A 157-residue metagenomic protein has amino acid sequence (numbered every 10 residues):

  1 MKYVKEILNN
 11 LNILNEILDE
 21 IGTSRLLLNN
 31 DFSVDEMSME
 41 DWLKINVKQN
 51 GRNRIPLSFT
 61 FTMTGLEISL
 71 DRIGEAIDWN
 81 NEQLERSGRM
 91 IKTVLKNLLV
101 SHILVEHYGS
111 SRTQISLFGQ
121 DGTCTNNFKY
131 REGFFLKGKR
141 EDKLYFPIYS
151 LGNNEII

Functional and structural regions predicted by a protein language model:
M1, L43-V47, I91: Generic cytosolic/nucleocytoplasmic N-terminal low-complexity/intrinsically disordered segments
M1-S33, L151-I157: Short, extreme N-terminal segment that most often corresponds to the first beta-strand
Y3-V4, K96-I157: Acidic, proline/glycine-rich low-complexity IDRs
E6, E16, E20, E36 (+11 more regions): Glutamate identity and glutamate-enriched acidic tracts
E16-G74: N-terminal interaction modules that seed assembly of large macromolecular complexes
T23, T60-T64, T93, T113 (+1 more regions): Residue-identity detector for threonine
K48-R89, F128-I157: Intrinsically disordered, low-complexity regulatory segments enriched in Ser/Thr/Pro and charged residues
S87-L99: Short amphipathic C-terminal alpha-helix that caps PH/PH-like domains
